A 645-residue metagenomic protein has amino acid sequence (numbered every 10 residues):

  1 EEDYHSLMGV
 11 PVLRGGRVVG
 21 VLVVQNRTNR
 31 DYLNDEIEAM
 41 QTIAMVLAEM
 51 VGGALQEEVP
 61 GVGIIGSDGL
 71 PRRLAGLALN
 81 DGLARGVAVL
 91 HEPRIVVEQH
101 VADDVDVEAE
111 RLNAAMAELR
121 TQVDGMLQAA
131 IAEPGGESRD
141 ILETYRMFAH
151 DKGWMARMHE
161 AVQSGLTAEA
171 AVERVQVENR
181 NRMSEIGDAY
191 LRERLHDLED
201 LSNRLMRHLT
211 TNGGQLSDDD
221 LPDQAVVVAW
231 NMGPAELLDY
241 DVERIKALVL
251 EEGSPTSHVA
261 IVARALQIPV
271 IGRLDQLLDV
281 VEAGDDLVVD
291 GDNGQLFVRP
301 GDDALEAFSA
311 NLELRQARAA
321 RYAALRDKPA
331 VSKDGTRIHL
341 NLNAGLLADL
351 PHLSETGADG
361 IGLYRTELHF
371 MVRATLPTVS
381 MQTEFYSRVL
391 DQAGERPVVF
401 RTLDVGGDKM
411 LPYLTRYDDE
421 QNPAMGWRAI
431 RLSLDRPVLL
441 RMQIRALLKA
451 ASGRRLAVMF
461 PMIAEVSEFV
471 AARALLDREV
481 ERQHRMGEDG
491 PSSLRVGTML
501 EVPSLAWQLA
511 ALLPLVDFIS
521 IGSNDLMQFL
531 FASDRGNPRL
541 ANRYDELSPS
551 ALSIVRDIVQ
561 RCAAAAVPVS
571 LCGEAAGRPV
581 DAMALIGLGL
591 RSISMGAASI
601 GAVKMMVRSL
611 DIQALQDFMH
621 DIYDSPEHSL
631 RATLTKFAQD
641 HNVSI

Functional and structural regions predicted by a protein language model:
E1-S6, N26: Signal-transducing coupling segments at domain and membrane junctions
H5-L13: A short, aliphatic-rich beta-strand micro-motif
P11, P269-V270, P461, P568: Short, proline-centered helix/strand-breaking motifs
V12-L22: Short hydrophobic/glycine-rich mini-motifs in sensory/regulatory modules that couple input to downstream signaling
V21-D31: Short beta-strand-to-loop transition segments that serve as allosteric relay/switch motifs in sensory/regulatory domains
T28-R30, L287, A464: A generic structural motif
L33-Q392, V398-V405, R436, Q443-I444 (+6 more regions): Non-catalytic, soluble scaffold/interaction modules
A319-I645: Conserved alpha/beta-domain cores
